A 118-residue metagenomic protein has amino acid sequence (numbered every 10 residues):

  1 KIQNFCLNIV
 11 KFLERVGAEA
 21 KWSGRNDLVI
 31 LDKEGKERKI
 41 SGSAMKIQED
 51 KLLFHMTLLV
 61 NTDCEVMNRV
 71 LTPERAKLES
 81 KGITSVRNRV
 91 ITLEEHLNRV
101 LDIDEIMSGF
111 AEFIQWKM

Functional and structural regions predicted by a protein language model:
K1-N26: Contiguous, small/hydrophobic- and glycine-enriched helical/loop subdomains that border and often "cap" functional
F12-A18, K39-M118: Long, positively charged amphipathic alpha-helical accessory segments at protein N-termini or as interdomain linkers
W22-S43: Beta-rich nucleic-acid/ligand-interaction surfaces
